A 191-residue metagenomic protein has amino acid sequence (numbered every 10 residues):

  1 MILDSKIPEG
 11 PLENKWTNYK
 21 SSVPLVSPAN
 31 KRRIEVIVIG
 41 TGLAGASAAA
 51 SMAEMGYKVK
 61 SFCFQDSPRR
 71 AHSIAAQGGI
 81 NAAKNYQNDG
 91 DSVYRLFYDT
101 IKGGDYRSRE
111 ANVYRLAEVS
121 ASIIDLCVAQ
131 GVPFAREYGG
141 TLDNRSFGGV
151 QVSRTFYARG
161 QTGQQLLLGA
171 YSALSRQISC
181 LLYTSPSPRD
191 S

Functional and structural regions predicted by a protein language model:
M1-E35: Extreme N-terminal leader/targeting segments of oxidoreductases
V36-S61: N-terminal Rossmann-like FAD-binding beta1-loop-alpha1 element of flavoenzymes
Y57-I74: Glycine-rich FAD pyrophosphate-binding loop
A82-R115: Glycine-rich active-site loop/strand segments that organize a redox cofactor
R107-V113, I124-G140, C180: A short alpha-helix-loop-beta-strand transition element characteristic of N-terminal alpha/beta dinucleotide-binding
V113-E118, F156-Y171: Short beta-strand to alpha-helix junction loop
R136-G163: Terminal amphipathic helices with adjacent charged low-complexity linkers/tails
Y183-D190: Conserved small/polar residues in nucleotide/adenosyl-binding loops
